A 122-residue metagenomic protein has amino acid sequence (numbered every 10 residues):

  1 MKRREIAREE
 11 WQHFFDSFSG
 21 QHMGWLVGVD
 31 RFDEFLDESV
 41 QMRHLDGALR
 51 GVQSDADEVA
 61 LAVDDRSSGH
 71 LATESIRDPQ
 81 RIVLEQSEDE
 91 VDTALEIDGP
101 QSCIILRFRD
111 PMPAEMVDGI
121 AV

Functional and structural regions predicted by a protein language model:
M1-F14: Charged, alpha-helical interface segments at or near domain boundaries
F14, D33-F35, A48: Short secondary-structure capping/turn segments at boundaries of alpha-helices and beta-strands
F15, S19-G20: N-terminal helix-cap/turn-to-beta initiation motif at the start of protein domains
H22-F32: A short, Trp-centered hydrophobic/proline-enriched beta-strand micro-motif
R31-D37, V63-S67, I97-Q101: Short acidic, glycine-rich loop/turn motifs
L36-D46, S75-R77: Short coil-to-beta-strand transition motifs
A48-T93: Amphipathic protein-protein interaction modules
E74-V122: Helix-rich interaction surfaces within compact, conserved domain-sized segments that mediate assembly or partner
